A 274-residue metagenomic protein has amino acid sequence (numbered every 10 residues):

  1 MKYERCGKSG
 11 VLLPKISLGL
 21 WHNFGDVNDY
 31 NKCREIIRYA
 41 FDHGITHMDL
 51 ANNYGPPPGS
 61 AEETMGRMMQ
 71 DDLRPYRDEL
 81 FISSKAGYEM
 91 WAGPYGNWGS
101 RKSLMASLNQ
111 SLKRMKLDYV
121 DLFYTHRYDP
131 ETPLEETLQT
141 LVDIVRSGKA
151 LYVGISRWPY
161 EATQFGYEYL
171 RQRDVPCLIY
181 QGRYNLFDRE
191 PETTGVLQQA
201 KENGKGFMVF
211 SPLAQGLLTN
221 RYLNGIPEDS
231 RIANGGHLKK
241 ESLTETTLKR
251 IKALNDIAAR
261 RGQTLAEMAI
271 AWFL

Functional and structural regions predicted by a protein language model:
M1-L80, R146: N-terminal binding-site loop/beta-alpha segment at the start of enzyme catalytic domains that lines or forms
C6, L18, C33, A40 (+12 more regions): Conserved, mostly hydrophobic/aromatic
G7-G25, S83-G96, Y119, Y124: N-terminal small/glycine-rich loop or linker at the start of catalytic domains across soluble metabolic enzymes
V11-I16, G44-T46, R74-L80, L117-D121 (+4 more regions): Short, well-ordered coil/turn segments that N-cap beta-strands
V27-F41, G99-M115, T163-Y167: Short, acidic/polar
N28-K32, S60, T64, Y95-S103 (+2 more regions): Alpha-helix N-cap and loop-to-helix initiation/capping positions
L73, N109-D118, G262: Phosphate/pyrophosphate-binding loops at sites that engage ATP/ADP/AMP, CoA/4′-phosphopantetheine, polyphosphate
P130-L274: Beta/alpha (TIM)-barrel catalytic core signal, keyed to glycine-rich beta->alpha loops juxtaposed to Asp/Glu that bind
